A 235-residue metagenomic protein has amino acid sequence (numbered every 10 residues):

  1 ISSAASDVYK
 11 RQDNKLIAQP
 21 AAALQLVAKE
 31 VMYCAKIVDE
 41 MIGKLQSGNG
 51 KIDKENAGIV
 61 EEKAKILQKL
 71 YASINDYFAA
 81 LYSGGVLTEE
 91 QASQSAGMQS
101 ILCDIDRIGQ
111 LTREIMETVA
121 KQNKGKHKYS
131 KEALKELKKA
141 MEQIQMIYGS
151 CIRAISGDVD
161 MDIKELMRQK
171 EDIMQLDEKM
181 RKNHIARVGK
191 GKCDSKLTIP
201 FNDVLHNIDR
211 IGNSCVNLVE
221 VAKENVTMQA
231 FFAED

Functional and structural regions predicted by a protein language model:
I1-A5, Y9: Single conserved hydrophobic/aromatic residue that forms the stacking wall/gate of nucleotide- or nucleobase-binding
K10-Q19: Elongated extramembrane "stalk/tether" segments
A18-D235: Structured cytosolic domains appended to multi-pass membrane proteins
